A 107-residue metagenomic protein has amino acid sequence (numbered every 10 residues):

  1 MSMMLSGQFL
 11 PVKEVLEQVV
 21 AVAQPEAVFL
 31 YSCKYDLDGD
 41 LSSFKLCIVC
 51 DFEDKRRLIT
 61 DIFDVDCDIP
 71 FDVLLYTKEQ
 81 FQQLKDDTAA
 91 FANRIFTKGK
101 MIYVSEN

Functional and structural regions predicted by a protein language model:
M1-F29, Y35-S42, V49-N107: Catalytic core of pol beta-like nucleotidyltransferases
